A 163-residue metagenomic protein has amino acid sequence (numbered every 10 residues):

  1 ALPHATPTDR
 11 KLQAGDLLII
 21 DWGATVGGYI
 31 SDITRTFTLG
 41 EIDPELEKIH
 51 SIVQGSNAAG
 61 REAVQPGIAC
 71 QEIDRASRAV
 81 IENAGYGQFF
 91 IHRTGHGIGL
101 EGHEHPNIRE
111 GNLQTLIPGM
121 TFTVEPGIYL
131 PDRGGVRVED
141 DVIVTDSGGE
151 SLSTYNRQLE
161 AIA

Functional and structural regions predicted by a protein language model:
A1-A163: Active-site neighborhoods and metal-handling regions in enzymes and metal-associated proteins
